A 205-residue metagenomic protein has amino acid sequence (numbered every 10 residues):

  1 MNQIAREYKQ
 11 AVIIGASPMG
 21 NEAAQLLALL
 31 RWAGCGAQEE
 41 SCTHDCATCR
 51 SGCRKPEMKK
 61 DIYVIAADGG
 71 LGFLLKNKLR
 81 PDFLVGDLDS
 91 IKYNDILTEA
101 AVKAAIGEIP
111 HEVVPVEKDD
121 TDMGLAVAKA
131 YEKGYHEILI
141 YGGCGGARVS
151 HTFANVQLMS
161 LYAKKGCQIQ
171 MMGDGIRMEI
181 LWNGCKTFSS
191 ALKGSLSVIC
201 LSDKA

Functional and structural regions predicted by a protein language model:
M1-D45, C49-E99, K103: N-terminal beta-strand-loop-alpha-helix module at the start of alpha/beta ligand-binding or catalytic domains
I14, I65-A67, G86, E112-V113 (+2 more regions): General beta-strand structural signal in soluble alpha/beta enzymes
P18-M19, C144-S150: Gly/Ser/Thr-rich loops at beta-strand to alpha-helix junctions that form or flank small-molecule/cofactor-binding
L75, Y131-G134: Non-catalytic positions within long, well-ordered alpha-helices that form the structural scaffold/packing of enzyme
I106-E132: Short phosphate-binding loop-to-helix
V149-S160: Short Gly/Thr/Asp-enriched flexible loops that form oxyanion-binding sites at enzyme active sites
L161-M178: Short, acidic/small-residue loops that bind anionic groups at enzyme active sites
D174-I176, I180-A205: Long, charged alpha-helical interface segments
